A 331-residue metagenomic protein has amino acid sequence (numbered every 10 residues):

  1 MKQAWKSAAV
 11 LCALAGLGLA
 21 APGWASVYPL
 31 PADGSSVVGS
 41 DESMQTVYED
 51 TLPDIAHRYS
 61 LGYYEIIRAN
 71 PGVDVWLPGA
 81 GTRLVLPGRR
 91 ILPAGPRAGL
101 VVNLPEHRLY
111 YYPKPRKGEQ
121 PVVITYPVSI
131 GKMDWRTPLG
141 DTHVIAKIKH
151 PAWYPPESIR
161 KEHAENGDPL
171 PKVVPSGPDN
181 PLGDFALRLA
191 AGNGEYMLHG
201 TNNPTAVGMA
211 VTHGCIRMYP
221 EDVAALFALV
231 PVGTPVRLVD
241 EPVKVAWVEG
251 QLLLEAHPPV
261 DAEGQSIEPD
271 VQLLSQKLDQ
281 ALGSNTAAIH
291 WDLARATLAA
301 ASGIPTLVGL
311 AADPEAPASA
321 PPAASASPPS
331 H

Functional and structural regions predicted by a protein language model:
M1-V10: Bacterial N-terminal signal peptides that target proteins for export
A20-P22: N-terminal signal peptide c-region/cleavage motif recognized by signal peptidases
V27-S60: Primarily a LysM-type cell-wall glycan-binding module
V47-L77, V122: LysM (lysin motif) carbohydrate-binding repeats in extracellular/periplasmic proteins that recognize
E49, G79-L84, G233-V236: Loop/turn positions that initiate beta-strands
R90-N202, A225-A228, A256-P329: Gly/Pro-biased beta-strand-loop elements
R90-P93, E241-V245: Short, charged beta-turn/beta-strand-edge "cap" motif at the junction between a beta-strand and an adjacent loop
T212-F227: Short beta-strand-centered segments at strand-helix junctions
